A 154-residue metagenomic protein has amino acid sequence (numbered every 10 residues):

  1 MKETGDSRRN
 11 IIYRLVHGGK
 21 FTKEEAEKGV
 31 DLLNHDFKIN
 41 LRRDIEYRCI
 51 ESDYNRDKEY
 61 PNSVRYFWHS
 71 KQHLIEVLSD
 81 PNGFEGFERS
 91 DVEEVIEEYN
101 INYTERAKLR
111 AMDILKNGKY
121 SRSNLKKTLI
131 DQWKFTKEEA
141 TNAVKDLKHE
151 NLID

Functional and structural regions predicted by a protein language model:
M1-D154: An alpha-helical, amphipathic repeat domain used for nucleic-acid recognition, typified by the mTERF helical solenoid
